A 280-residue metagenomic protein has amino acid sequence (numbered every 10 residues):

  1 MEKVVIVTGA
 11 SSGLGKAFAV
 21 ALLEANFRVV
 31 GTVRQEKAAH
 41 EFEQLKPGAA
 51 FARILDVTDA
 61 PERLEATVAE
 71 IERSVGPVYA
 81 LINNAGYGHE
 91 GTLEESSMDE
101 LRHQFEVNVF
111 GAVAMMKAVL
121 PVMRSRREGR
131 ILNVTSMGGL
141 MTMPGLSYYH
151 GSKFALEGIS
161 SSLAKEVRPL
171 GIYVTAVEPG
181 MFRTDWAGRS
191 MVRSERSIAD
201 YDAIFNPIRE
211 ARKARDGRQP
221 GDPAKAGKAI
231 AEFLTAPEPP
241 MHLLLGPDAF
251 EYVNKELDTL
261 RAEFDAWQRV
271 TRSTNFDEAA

Functional and structural regions predicted by a protein language model:
S11-S12: Conserved glycine-rich cofactor-binding loop
K46-P61: Rossmann-fold cofactor-recognition segment
A69-N83, H89: A glycine-rich helix->loop->beta "capping" turn within Rossmann-like NAD(P)(H)-dependent oxidoreductase domains
T92-L93, E100-R102: Substrate-binding pocket helix/loop in short-chain dehydrogenase/reductase
M116, S152: Active-site helix of classical SDR
S136: Residue(s) in the substrate-gating loop at a strand-loop-helix junction that position the organic substrate next
R168, I172-D216: C-terminal beta-strand-loop-alpha-helix "lid" module of Rossmann-like NAD(P)-dependent dehydrogenases
